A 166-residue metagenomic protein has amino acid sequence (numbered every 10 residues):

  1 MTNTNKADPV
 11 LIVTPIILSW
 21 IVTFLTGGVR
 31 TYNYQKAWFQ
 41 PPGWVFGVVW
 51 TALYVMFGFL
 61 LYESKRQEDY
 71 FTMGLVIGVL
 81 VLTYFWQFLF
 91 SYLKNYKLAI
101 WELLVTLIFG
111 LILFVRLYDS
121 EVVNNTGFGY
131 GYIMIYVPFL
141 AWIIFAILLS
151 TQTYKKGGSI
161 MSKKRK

Functional and structural regions predicted by a protein language model:
M1-V13: N-terminal membrane topogenic signal
P15-R30: Alpha-helical transmembrane segments of multi-pass membrane proteins
G28-F39, E121-G127: Membrane-interface helix termini and inter-helical loops of multi-pass transporters
G43-V55, K94-T106: Membrane-interface loop-to-helix entry segments
W50-E63, V79-L82, V105-F109: Core segments of transmembrane alpha-helices that mediate helix-helix packing or line hydrophobic substrate/ligand
R66-D69, F88-L98, L117-T126: Membrane-interface helix caps and helix-loop-helix hairpins in membrane proteins
L75-W86, A99-F114: Hydrophobic alpha-helical membrane segments
V122-K166: Terminal transmembrane helical module of multi-pass membrane proteins
